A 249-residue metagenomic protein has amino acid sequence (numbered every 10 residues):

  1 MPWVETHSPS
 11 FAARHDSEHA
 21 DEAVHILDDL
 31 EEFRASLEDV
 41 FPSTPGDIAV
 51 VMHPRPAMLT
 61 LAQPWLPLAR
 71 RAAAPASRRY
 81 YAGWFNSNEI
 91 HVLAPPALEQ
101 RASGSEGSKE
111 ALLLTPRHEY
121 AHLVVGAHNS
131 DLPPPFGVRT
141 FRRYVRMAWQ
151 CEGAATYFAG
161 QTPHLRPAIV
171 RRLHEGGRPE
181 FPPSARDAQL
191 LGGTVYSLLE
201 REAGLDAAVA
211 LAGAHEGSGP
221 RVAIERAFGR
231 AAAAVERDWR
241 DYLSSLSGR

Functional and structural regions predicted by a protein language model:
V4-E22, P96: Acidic/histidine-rich, surface-exposed loop or edge segments in extracytoplasmic proteins
S17-E31, E106-A111, T115, V145 (+5 more regions): Soluble non-cytosolic domains of exported or imported proteins
E18-R78, E106, L113, R117 (+1 more regions): Zn2+-dependent metallopeptidase catalytic core
L27-R34, A121, E152, T156 (+4 more regions): Extracytoplasmic/secreted envelope proteins and their assembly/folding machinery, especially bacterial periplasmic
R34-F41, E119-Y120, V124-L132, F158-P163 (+3 more regions): Sec/Tat-exported extracytoplasmic proteins
A76-L165: Zinc-dependent metallopeptidase catalytic helix centered on the HExxH motif and its immediate flanking segment
F158-R178, L205-G213: Short helix/loop segments within enzyme catalytic domains that coordinate or immediately flank catalytic cofactors
P179-R249: Pan-zinc metallopeptidase signature
